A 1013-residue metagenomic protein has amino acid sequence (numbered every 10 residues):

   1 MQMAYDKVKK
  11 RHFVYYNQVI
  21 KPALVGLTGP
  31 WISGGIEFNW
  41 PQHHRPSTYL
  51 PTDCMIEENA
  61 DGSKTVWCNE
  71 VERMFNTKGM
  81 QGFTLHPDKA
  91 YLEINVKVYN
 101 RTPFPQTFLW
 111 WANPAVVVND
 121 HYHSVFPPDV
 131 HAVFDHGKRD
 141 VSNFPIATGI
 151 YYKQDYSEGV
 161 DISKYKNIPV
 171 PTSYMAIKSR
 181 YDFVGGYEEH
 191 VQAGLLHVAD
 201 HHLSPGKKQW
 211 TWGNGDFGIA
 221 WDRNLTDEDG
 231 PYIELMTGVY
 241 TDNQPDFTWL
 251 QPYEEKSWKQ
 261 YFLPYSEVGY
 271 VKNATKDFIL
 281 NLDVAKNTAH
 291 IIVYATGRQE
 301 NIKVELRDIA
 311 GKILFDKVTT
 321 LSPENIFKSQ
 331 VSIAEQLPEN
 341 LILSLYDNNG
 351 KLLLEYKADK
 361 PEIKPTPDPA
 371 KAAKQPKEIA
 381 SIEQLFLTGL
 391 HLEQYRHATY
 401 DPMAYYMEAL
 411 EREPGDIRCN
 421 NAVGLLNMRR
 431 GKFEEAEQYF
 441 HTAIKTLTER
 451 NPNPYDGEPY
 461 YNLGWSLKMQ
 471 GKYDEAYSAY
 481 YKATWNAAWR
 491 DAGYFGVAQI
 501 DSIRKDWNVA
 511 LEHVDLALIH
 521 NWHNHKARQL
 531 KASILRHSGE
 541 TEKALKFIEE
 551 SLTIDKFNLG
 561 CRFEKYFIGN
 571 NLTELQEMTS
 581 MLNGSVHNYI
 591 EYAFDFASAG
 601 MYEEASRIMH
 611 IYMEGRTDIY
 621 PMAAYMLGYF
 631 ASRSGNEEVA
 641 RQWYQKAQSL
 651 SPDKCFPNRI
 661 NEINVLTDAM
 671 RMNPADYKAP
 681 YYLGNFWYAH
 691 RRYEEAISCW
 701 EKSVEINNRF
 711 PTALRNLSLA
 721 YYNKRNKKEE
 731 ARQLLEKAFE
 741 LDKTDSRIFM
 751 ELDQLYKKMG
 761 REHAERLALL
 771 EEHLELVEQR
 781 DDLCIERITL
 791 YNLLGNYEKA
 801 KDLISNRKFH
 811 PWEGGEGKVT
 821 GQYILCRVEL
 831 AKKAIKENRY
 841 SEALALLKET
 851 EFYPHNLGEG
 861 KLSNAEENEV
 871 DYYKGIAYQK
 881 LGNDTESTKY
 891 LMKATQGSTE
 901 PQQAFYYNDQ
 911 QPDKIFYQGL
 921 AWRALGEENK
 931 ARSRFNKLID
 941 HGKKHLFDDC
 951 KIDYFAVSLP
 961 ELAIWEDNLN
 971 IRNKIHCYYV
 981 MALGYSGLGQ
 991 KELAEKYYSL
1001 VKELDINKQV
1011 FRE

Functional and structural regions predicted by a protein language model:
A4-V14, A90, R101-L109, N113-E255 (+1 more regions): A contiguous, surface-exposed recognition patch within enzymatic or periplasmic domains that forms
S33-A90, F217-T248: Extended, loop-rich substrate-binding clefts of extracytoplasmic carbohydrate-active enzymes
L390-H391, L425, W465, Q499 (+12 more regions): Residue-level recognition of tetratricopeptide repeat
P414, T448, P454, A488 (+14 more regions): Short coil turns that delineate tetratricopeptide repeat
C419, P452-N453, P459, G493 (+16 more regions): TPR alpha-solenoid repeat register
